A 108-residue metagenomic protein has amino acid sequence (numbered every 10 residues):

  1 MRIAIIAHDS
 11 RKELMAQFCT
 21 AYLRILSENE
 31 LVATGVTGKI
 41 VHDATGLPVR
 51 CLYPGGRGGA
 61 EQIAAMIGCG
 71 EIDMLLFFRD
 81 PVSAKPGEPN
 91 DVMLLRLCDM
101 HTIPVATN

Functional and structural regions predicted by a protein language model:
I6, E30-L31, E61-Q62: Metallocofactor- and cofactor-centric catalytic cores in central/energy metabolism, strongly enriched
E13-Y22: Histidine-anchored nucleotide/phosphate-binding helix
E28-T37: Short internal beta-strands
E30, L47-R57: Short hydrophobic/aromatic-enriched beta-strand-loop microsegments
V49, V105-N108: Hydrophobic beta-strand scaffold residues
G58-M100: Mid-chain, well-packed structural core segment of small domains
